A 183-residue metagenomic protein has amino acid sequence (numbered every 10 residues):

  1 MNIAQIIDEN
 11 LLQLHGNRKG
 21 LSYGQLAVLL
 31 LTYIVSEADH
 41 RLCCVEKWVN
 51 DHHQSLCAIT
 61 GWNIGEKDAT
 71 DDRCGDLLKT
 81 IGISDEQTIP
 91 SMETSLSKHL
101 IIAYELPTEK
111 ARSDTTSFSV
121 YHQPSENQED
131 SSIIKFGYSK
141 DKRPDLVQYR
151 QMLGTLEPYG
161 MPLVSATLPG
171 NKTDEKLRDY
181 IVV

Functional and structural regions predicted by a protein language model:
M1-K135, M152-T173, R178-D179: Dynamic "connector" segments at or just before major functional cores
R143-R150: Short, flexible loop/turn motifs enriched in small residues
V183: Phosphate/diphosphate-binding loops
